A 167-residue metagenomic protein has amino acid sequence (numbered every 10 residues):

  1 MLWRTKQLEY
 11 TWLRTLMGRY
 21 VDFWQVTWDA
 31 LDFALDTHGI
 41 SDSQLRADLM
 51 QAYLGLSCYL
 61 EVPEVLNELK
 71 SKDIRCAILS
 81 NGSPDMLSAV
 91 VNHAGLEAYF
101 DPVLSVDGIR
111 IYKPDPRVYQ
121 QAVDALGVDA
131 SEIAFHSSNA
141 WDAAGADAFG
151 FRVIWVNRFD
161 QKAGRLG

Functional and structural regions predicted by a protein language model:
M1-T5: Active-site neighborhood of HAD-like aspartate-dependent phosphohydrolases
L8-E9, L96: Residue-level marker of structural boundaries
E9-A47: A metal-dependent, Asp-based hydrolase signature
T15, R19, M50-Y53, V106-R110 (+1 more regions): Conserved short-loop catalytic and cofactor-binding motifs
Y20-Q25, D42-I78, P84-S88, P116: Short, acidic loop-to-helix structural element flanking the phosphoryl-transfer center in phosphate-processing enzymes
P63, N67-K70, L79, S83-P84 (+1 more regions): Asp-based, Mg2+/Mn2+-dependent phosphohydrolase catalytic module
